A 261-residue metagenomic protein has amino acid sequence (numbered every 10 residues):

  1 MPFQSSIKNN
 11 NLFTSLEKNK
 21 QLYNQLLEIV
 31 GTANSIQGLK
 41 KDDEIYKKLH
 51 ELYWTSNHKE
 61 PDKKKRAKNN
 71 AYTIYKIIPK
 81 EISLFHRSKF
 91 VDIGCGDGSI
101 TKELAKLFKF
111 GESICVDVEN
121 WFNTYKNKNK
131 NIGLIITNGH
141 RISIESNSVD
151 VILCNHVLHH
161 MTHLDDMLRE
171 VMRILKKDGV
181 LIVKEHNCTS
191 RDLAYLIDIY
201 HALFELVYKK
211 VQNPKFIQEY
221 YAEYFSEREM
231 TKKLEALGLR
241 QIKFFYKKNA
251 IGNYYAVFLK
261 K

Functional and structural regions predicted by a protein language model:
M1-H58: N-terminal, positively charged/glycine-rich alpha-helical extensions of SAM-dependent methyltransferases
E51-Y72: Class I SAM-dependent methyltransferase Rossmann-like catalytic core, especially the SAM/SAH-binding loop
A67-H86: Conserved alpha-helix/loop element of class I SAM-dependent methyltransferases that forms part of the SAM/SAH-binding
G96-R141: Class I SAM-dependent methyltransferase SAM/SAH-binding core
L153: A conserved beta-strand element that flanks and buttresses the S-adenosyl-L-methionine
D165-K177: A short glycine-rich, Lys/Arg-flanked "PGG" loop and its adjoining helix->strand segment in the class I
G179-E185: Conserved beta-strand signature within the Rossmann-like core of class I S-adenosyl-L-methionine
H186-L237, Q241-K248: C-terminal alpha-helical "lid/dimerization" subdomain adjacent to the S-adenosyl-L-methionine
